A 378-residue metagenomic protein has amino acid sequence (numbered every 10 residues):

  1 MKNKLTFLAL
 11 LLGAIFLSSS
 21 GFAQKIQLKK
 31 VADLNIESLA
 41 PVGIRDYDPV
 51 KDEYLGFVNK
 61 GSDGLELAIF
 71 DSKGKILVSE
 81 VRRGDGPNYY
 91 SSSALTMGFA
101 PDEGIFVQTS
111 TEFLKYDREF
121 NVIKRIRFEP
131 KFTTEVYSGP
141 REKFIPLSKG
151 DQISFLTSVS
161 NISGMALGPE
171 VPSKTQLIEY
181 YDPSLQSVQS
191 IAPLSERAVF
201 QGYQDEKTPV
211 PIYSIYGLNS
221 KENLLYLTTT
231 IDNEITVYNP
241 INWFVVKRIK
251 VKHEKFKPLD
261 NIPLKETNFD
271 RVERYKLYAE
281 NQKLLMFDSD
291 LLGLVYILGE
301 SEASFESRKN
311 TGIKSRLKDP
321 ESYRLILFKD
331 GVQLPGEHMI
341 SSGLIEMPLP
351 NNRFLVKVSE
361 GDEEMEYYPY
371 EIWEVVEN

Functional and structural regions predicted by a protein language model:
A23-V42, D330, E337: A short helix->beta-strand "capping" segment at the edge of beta-propeller domains
V31-I36, E80-Y90, I126-G139, S187-P209 (+1 more regions): Surface-exposed loop and turn segments in beta-propeller and other repeat-based domains that flank or scaffold
A32-E66, A94, Q282-I297, S301-S304: Beta-strand-rich domains and repeat architectures in extracellular enzymes and scaffolds, especially beta-propellers
I76-G104, S110, I126-Y137, M339-L344: Blade-loop segments of beta-propeller domains
R118-G150, S154-P169: Asp-box/WD-like beta-propeller blade repeats and closely related beta-sheet repeat scaffolds
L156-K174, I297-K318, G361-Y370: Short, conserved, GDST-rich strand-edge loop motifs in beta-rich repeat architectures
E170-Q186, N310-G331, P369-E377: Beta-propeller blade signature
Y275-F328: Loop/turn-rich, solvent-exposed surfaces of beta-rich toroidal or solenoidal domains
